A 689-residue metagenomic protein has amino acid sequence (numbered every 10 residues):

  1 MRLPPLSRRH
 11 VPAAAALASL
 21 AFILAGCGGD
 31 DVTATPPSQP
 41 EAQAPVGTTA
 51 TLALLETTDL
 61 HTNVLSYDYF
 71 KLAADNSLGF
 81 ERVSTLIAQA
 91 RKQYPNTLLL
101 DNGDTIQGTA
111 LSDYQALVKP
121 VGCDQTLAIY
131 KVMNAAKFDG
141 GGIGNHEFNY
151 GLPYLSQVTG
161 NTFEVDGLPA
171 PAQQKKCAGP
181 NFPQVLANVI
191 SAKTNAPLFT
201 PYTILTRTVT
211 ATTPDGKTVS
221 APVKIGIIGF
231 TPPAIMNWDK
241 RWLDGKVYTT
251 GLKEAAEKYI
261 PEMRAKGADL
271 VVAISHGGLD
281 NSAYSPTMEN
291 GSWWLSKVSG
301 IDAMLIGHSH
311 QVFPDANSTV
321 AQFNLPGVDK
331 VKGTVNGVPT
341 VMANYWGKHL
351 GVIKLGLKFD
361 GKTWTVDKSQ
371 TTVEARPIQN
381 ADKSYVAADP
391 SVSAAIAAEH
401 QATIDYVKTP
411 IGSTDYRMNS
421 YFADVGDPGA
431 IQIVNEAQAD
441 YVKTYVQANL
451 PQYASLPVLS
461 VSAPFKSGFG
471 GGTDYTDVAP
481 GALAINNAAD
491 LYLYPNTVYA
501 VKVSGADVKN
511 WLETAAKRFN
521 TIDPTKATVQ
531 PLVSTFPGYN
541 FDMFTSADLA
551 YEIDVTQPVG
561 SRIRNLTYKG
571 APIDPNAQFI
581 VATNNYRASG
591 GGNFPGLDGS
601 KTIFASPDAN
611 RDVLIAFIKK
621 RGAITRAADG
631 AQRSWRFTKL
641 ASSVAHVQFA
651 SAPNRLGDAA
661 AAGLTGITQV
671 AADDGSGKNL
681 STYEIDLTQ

Functional and structural regions predicted by a protein language model:
L3-A14: Bacterial N-terminal signal peptides that target proteins for export
A16-A18: Gram-negative bacterial Sec-dependent N-terminal signal peptides
I23-G26: C-terminal motif of bacterial Sec signal peptides marking the signal peptidase cleavage site
D31-V32, P36-E374, I433-D440, P451 (+1 more regions): Acidic, metal/ion-coordinating pockets
T48-A53, N63, K71-L78, R82 (+6 more regions): Feature captures C-terminal
T231, K368-S384, T567-G570: Short, solvent-exposed aromatic-acidic interface loops
L350, K368-S369, V373, V386-A395 (+1 more regions): Active-site or pore-adjacent capping/gating segments
Y406-D427: Glycine-rich phosphate/diphosphate-binding loops and the adjacent beta-loop-alpha structural elements that coordinate
